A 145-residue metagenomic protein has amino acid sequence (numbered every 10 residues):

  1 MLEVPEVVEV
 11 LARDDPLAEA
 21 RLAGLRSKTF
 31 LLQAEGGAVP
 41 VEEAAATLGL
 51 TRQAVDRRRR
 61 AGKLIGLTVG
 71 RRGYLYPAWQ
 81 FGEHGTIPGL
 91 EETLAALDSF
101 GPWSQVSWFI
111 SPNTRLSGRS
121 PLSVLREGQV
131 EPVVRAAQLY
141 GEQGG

Functional and structural regions predicted by a protein language model:
M1-G145: Non-transmembrane "mature" sequence context
